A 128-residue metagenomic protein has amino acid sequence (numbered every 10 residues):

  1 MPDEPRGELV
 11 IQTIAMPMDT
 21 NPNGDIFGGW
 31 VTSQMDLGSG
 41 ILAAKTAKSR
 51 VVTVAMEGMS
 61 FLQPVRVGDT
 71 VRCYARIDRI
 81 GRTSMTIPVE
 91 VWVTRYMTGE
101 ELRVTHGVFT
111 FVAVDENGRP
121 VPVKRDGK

Functional and structural regions predicted by a protein language model:
P2-A55, V112-K128: Hot-dog-fold acyl-thioester-processing enzymes
D3-I11, R66-V67, D78-K128: HotDog/MaoC-like acyl-thioester-processing domains
D25, M59, G107-F109: Short non-domain terminal segments
M56-P64: Short, charge-patterned binding micro-sites
